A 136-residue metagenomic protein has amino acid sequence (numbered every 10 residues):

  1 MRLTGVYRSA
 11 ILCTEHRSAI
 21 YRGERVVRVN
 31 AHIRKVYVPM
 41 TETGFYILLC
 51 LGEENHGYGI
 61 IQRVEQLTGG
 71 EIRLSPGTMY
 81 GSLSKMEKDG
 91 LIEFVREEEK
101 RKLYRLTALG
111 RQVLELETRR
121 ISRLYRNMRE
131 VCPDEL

Functional and structural regions predicted by a protein language model:
L12-C50, E54-N55, K85: Short alpha-helical segments that sit at the start of domains
T14, E115-L136: Amphipathic alpha-helical dimerization/coiled-coil segments that flank or bridge DNA-binding/regulatory modules
R34-T78, E98: N-terminal helix-turn-helix DNA-binding core of bacterial DNA-binding proteins
M79-M86: Basic amphipathic alpha-helical segments that dock to polyanions
E87-E99, L103-R105: Beta-hairpin "wing" of winged helix-turn-helix
E99-T118: Basic, amphipathic "hinge/linker" alpha-helix immediately C-terminal to the N-terminal HTH DNA-binding motif
